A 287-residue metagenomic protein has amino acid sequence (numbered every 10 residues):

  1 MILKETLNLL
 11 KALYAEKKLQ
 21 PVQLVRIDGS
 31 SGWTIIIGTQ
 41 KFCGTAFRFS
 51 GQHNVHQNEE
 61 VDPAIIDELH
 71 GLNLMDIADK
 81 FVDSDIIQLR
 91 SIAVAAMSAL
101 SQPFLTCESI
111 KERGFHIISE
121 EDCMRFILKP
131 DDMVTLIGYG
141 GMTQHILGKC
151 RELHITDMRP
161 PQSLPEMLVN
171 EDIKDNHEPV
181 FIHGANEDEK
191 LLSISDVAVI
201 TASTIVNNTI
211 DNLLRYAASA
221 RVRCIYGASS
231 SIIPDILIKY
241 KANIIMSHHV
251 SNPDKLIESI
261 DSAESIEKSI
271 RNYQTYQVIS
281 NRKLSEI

Functional and structural regions predicted by a protein language model:
M1-K149, N281-I287: Electropositive, gly/pro-rich neighborhoods at or near active sites that engage anionic ligands
K129, H145-C150, L192-S193, R215-A220: Short, conserved loop/helix-junction motifs that constitute active-site signature segments in enzyme catalytic cores
T135, V197-T201, C224: Structural motif
G140, R159, S229: Residues in the short beta-alpha loop(s) of Rossmann-like NAD(P)-binding domains
E152-K174: NAD(P)-binding Rossmann-fold cofactor-contacting core
N170, K174-N176, Y216-I225: Short beta-strand/loop segments at the ligand-binding rim of alpha/beta enzyme cores
F181-L192: Short acidic low-complexity segments
V222-I287: C-terminal functional extensions of proteins
